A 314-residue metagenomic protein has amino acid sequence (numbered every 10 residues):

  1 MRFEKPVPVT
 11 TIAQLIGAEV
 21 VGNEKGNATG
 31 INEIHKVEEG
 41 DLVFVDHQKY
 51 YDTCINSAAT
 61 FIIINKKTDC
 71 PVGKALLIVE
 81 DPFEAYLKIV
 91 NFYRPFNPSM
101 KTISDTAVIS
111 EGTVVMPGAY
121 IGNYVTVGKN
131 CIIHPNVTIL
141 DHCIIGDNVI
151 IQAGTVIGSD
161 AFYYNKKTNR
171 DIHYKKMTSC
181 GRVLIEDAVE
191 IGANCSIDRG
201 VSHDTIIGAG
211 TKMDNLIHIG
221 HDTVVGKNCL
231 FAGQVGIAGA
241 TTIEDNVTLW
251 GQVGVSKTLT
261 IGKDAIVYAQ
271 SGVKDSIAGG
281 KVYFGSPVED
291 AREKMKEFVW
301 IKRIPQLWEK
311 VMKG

Functional and structural regions predicted by a protein language model:
M1-T106, N148, G154-T155, S159-K176 (+3 more regions): Terminal amphipathic alpha-helical/low-complexity segments used for targeting or macromolecular assembly
F44, T102-D290: Structural signal for interior beta-strand "rungs" in well-ordered beta-sheet cores of soluble enzyme domains
